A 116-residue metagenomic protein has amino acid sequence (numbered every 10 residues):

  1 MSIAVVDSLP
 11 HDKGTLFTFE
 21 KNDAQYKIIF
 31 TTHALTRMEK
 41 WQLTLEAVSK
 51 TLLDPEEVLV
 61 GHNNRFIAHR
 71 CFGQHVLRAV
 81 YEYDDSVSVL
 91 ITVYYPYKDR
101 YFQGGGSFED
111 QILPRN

Functional and structural regions predicted by a protein language model:
M1-N116: Ribonuclease/tRNase effector modules and their secretory precursors
